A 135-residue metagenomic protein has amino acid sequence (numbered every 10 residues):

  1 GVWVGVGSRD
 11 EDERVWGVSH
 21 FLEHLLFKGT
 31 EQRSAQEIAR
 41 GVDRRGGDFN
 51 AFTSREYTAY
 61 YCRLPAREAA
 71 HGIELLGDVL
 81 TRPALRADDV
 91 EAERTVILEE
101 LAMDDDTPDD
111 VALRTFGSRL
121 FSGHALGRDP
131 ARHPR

Functional and structural regions predicted by a protein language model:
G1-V42: Active/ligand-binding-proximal structured segments within catalytic/core domains that scaffold catalytic residues
V4, E31, E37-R135: Acidic/histidine-enriched segments that form metal/cofactor-coordinating and catalytic pocket/exosite environments
